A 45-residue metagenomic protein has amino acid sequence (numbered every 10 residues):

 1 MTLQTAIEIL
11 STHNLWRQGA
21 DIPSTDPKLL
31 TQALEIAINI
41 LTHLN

Functional and structural regions predicted by a protein language model:
M1-W16: Short amphipathic alpha-helical heptad-repeat segments
T12-N45: Short, charge-rich amphipathic interface segments used for partner binding and complex assembly
